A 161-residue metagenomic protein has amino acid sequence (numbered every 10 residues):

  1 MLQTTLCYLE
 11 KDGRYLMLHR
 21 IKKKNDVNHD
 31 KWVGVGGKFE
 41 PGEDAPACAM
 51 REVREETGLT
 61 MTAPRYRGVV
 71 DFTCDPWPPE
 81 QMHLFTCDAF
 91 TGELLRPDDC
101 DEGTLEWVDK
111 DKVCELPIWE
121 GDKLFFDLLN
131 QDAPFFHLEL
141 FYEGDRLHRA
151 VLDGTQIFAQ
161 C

Functional and structural regions predicted by a protein language model:
M1-M17, K38-F39: Conserved N-terminal beta-strand and adjoining loop/helix that marks the start of the Nudix/MutT-like hydrolase domain
L2, H29, G34, M61 (+2 more regions): Short connector loops at helix/strand junctions that flank enzyme active sites, especially segments positioning acidic
L9, M17, T86-C87, W107: Conserved hydrophobic "DFG−1" position in protein kinase catalytic cores
Y15-R54, H148-C161: Conserved Nudix-box catalytic region and its N-terminal flanking loop in Nudix hydrolases and closely related
T60-G68: A short coil-to-beta-strand element that immediately follows conserved catalytic motifs
F72-L94, E106, D122-P134: Active-site-adjacent beta-strand/loop module that shapes the phosphate/pyrophosphate-binding cleft
T86, R96-L128, H148-A159: NUDIX/MutT-family hydrolases
L129-A150: Short, active-site-adjacent segments that bind or coordinate small-molecule cofactors and metal centers
